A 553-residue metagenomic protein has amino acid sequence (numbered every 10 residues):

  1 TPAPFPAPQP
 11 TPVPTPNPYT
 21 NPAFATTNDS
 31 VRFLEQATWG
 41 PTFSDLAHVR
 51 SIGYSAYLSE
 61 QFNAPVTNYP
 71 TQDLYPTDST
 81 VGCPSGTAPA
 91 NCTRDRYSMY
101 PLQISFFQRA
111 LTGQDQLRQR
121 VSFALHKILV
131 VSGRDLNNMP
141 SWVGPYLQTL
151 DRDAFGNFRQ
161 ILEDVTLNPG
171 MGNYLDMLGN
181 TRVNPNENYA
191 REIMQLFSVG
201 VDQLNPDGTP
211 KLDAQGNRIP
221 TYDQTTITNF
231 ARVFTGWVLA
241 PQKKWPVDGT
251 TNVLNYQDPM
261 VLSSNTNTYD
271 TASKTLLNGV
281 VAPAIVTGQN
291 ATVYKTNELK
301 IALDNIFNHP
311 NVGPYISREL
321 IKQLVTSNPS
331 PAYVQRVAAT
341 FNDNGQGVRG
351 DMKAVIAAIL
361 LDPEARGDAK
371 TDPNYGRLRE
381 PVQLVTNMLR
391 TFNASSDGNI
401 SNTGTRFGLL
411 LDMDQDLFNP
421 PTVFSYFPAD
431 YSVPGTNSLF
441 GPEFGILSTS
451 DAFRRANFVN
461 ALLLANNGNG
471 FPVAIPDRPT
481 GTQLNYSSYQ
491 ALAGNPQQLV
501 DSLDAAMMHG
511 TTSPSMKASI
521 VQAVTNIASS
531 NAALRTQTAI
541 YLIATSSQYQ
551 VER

Functional and structural regions predicted by a protein language model:
T1-N17: Ser/Thr-rich, Proline-interspersed low-complexity disordered segments
P16-N68: N-terminal mature-domain "stem" immediately C-terminal to a signal peptide or N-terminal signal-anchor/transmembrane
V31, E35-T38, H309-G313, S317-Q346 (+1 more regions): Flexible, low-complexity segments enriched for small/polar residues
R50, F62, L74-A90, R94 (+3 more regions): Active-site substrate-binding loop specific to GH73 endo-beta-N-acetylglucosaminidase modules in bacterial autolysins
S98-L102, T112-R120: Amphipathic interfacial helices
L117-V121, G133-S141: Short, flexible active-site-proximal loops enriched in glycine and acidic residues
